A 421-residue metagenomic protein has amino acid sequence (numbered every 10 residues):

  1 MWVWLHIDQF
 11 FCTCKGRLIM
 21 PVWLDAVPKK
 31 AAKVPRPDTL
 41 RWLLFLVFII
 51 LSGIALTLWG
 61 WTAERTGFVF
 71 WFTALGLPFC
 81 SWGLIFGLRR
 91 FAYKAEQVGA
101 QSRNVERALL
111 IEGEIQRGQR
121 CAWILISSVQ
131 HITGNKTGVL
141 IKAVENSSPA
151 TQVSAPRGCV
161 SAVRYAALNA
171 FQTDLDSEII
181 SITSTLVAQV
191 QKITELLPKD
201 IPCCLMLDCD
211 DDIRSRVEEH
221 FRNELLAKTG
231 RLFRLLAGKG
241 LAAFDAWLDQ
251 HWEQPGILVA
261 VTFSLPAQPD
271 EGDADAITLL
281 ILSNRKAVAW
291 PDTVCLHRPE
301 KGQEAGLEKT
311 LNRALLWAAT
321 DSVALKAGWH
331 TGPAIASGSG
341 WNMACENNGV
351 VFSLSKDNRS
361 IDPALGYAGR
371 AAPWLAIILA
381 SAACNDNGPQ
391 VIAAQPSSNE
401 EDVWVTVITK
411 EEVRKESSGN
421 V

Functional and structural regions predicted by a protein language model:
W2-W252, P269, T278-V421: Conserved "HGTGT" condensation-loop signature of ketosynthase/thiolase-family condensing enzymes that catalyze
Q254-T262: A short, hydrophobic beta-strand-centered structural micro-motif
S264-P266: Surface-exposed short loop/turn segments
G272: Aromatic/basic-lined ligand-recognition segments that form π-stacking hydrophobic pockets flanked by Lys/Arg to engage
